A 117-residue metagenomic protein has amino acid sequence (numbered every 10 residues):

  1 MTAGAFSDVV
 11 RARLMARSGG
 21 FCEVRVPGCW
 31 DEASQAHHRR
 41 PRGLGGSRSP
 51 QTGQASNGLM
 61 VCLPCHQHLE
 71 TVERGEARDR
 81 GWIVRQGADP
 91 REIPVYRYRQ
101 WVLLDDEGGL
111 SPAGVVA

Functional and structural regions predicted by a protein language model:
M1-F21, G46-S56, P94-V95: Short, charged surface segments at domain edges that flank catalytic/cofactor-binding sites
A3-G4, V9, P41, G46-S47 (+3 more regions): Terminal targeting/leader modules
F6-H37, M60-C65: Short cysteine-rich loop/turn motifs with clustered Cys
A12-A16, G75-R80: Charged/polar, solvent-exposed surface patches and flexible loops
P27-S34, G43, A55-D79: Short Cys/His-centered divalent metal-binding micro-motifs
G43-L63, R80-V95: Short microdomains enriched in Cys/His and/or Lys/Arg
W82-A117: Short flanking/linker segments adjacent to small metal-binding domains or redox-active Cys/His motifs
